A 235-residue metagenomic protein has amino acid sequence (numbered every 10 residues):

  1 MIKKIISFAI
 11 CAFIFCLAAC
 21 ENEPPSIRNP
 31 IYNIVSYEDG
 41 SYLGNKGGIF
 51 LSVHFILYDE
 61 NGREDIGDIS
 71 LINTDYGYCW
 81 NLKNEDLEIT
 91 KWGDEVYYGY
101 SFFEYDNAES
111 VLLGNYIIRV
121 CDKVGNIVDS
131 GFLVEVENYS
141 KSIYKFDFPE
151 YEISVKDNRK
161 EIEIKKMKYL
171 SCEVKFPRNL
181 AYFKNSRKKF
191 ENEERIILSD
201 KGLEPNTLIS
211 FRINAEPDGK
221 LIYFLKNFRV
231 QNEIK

Functional and structural regions predicted by a protein language model:
C16-A19: C-terminal motif of bacterial Sec signal peptides marking the signal peptidase cleavage site
E21-I34, V128-K145: Proline/serine/threonine-rich low-complexity linkers at boundaries of modular beta-sandwich domains
E38-Y58, E150-Y169: Contiguous beta-strand segments within globular domains
E60-T74, I162-A181: Solvent-exposed loop/turn segments flanking beta-strands in beta-repeat/beta-sandwich domains
D86-Y105, K188-S199: Aromatic sugar-binding surface patches on proteins that engage polysaccharides or sugar-phosphate polymers
Y105-L113, S199-L208: Surface-exposed, short loops/turns at beta-strand junctions within beta-sandwich domains
I127-E135, G219-K235: Edge beta-strands of extracellular beta-sandwich domains
E135-D157, Q231-K235: Low-complexity, Pro/Ser/Thr- and charge-rich linker/hinge segments at domain boundaries
